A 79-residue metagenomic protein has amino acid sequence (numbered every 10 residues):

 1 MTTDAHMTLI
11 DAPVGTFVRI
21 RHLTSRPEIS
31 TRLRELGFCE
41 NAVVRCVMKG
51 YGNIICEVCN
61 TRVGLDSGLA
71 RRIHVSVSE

Functional and structural regions predicted by a protein language model:
M1-D11, H74-E79: Extended boundary segments
V14-A70: Amphipathic, hydrophobic secondary-structure cores in small proteins
